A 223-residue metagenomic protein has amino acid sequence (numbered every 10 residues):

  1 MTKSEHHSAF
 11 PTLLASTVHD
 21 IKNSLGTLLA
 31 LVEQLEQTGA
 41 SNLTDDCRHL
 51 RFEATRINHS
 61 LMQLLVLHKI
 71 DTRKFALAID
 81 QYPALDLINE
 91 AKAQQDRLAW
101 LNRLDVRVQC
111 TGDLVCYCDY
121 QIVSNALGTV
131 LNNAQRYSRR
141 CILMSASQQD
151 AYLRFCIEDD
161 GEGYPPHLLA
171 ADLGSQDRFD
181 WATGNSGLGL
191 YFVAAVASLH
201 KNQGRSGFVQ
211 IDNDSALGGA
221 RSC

Functional and structural regions predicted by a protein language model:
T27-S41: Conserved C-terminal segment of the DHp
F52-S60: Short alpha-helical segment of the dimerization/phosphotransfer core of two-component systems
T72-L77, V115-C118: Conserved micro-motifs of the catalytic ATP-binding
D80-Y82, D105-L114: Conserved catalytic submotifs in the C-terminal HATPase_c
V123-L127: A residue-level detector for a conserved hydrophobic packing site within the catalytic ATP-binding domain
C141-A151: Short beta-strand/loop element within the Bergerat-fold HATPase_c
S198-S215: Glycine-rich ATP-binding loops of the HATPase_c
